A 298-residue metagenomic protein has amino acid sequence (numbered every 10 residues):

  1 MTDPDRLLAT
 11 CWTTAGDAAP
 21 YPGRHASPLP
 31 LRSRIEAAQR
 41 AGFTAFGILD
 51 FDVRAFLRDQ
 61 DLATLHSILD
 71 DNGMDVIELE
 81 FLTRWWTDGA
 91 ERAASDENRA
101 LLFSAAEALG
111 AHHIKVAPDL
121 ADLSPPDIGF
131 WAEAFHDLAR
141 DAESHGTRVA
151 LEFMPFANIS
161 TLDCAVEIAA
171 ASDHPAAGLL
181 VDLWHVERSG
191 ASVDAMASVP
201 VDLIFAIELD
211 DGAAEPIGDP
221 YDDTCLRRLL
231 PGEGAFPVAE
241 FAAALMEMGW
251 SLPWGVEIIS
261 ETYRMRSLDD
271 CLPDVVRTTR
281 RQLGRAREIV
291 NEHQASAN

Functional and structural regions predicted by a protein language model:
M1-E107, E143, H174, G178 (+1 more regions): N-terminal pre-domain/capping segments
W12-A15, L49-V53, F81-R84, D119-A121 (+4 more regions): Active-site beta-loop-alpha junctions enriched in small/polar residues
G16-L29, I35, A90, P125 (+4 more regions): Gly/Pro-rich active-site loop or hairpin
R40-T44, A111, I204, W250-S251: A structural motif
A45-F46, I77-L79, D137-A235, A286-V290: Acidic/histidine-rich catalytic cores of soluble enzymes
R54-D61, L82-N98, P118-F130, P220-L229 (+1 more regions): Surface-exposed, active-site-proximal loop segments in enzymatic domains
R58-L65, A90-S95, P126-E133, A157-H174 (+2 more regions): Distinct, well-ordered alpha-helical segments
A106-P126, H145, A150-M154: Active-site groove signature of glycoside hydrolases
